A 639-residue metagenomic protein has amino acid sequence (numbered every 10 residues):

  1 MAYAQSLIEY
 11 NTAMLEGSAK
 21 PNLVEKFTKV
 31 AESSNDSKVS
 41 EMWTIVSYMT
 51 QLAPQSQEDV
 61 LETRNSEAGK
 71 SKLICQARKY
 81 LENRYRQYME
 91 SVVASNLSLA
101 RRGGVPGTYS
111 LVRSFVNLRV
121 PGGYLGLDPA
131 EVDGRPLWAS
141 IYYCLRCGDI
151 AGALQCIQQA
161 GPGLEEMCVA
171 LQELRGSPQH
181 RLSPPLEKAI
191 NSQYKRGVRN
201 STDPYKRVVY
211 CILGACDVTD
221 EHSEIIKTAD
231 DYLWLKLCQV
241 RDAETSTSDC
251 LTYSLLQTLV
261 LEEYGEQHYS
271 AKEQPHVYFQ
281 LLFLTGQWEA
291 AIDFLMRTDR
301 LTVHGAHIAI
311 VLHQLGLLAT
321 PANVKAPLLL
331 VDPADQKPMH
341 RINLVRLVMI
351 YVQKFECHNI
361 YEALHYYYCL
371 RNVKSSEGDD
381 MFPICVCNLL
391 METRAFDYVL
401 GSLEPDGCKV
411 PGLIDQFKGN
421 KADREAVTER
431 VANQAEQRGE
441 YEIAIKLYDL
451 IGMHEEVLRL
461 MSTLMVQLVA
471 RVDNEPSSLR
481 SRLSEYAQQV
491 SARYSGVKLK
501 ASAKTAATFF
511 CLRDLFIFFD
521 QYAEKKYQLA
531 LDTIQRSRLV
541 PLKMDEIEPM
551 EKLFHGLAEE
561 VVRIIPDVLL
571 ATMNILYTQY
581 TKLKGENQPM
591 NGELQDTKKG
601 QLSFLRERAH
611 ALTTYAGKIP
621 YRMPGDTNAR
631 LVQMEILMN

Functional and structural regions predicted by a protein language model:
M1-C144, A151, I157-A271, V277-Q280 (+4 more regions): Acidic, serine/proline-rich low-complexity intrinsically disordered regions
G123, G176-L186, L317-L328, P333-A334 (+3 more regions): Alpha-helical linker/edge segments of TPR/alpha-solenoid repeat scaffolds and analogous pre-/post-domain helices
W138, K206-L450, E456, S462-T463 (+7 more regions): Extended alpha-helical solenoid scaffold regions that build the rod-like backbones of large eukaryotic assemblies
Y143-C144, C156-Q159, F294, Q434 (+4 more regions): Alpha-helical recognition domains of nuclear gene-regulatory proteins
C147, T285, R438, I451 (+2 more regions): Structural motif corresponding to the intra-repeat A-B loop/turn of tetratricopeptide repeats
G148-L154, A160, A290, G439-I443 (+3 more regions): Conserved tryptophan-centered aromatic signature that marks the ligand-binding surface of SH3 and related Trp-rich
Q159-H180, R297-P321, D449-P476, R538-L570: Short, charge-rich amphipathic alpha-helical segments embedded in non-transmembrane helical bundles/solenoids
A492-S502, F516-L529, I534-N639: Intrinsically disordered terminal tails
